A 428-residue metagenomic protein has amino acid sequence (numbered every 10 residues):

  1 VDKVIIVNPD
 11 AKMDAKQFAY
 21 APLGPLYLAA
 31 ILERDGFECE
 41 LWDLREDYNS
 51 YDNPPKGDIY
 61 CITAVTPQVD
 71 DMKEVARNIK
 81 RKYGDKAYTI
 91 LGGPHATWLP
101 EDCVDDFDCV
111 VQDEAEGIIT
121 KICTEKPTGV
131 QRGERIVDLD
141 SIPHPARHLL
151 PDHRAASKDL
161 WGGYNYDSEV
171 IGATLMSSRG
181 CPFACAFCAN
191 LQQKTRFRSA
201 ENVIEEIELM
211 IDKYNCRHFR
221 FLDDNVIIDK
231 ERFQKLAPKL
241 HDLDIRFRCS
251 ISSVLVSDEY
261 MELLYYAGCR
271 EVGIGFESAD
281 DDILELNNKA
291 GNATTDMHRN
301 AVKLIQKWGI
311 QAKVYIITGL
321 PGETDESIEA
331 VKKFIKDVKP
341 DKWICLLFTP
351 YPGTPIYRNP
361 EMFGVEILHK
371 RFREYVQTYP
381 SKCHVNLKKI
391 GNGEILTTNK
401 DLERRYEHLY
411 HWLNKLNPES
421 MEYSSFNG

Functional and structural regions predicted by a protein language model:
D2-A15, Q311, E326-G428: C-terminal accessory regions of radical SAM enzymes
D2-N215: Acidic, low-complexity intrinsically disordered segments
G36, R81-K86, L240-I245, W308-G309 (+1 more regions): Short helix-capping segments at alpha-helix termini
E40-L44, L91, C249, V314 (+1 more regions): A structural preference for short, hydrophobic beta-strand core positions in alpha/beta folds
P100-D105, Y260, G322-K336: Catalytic cores of alpha/beta
D108, R270, D341: Receiver (REC) domain switch/active-site residues of two-component response regulators
H148-T318, K333: Radical SAM [4Fe-4S] cluster-binding motif and immediate context
